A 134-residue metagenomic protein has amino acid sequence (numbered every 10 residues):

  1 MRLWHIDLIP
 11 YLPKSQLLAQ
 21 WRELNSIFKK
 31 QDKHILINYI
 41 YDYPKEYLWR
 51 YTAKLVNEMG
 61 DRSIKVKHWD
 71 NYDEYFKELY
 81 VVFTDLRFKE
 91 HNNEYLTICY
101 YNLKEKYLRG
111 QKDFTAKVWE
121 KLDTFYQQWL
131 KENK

Functional and structural regions predicted by a protein language model:
M1-K30, I35-K134: Sequence termini and other peripheral, non-core segments
